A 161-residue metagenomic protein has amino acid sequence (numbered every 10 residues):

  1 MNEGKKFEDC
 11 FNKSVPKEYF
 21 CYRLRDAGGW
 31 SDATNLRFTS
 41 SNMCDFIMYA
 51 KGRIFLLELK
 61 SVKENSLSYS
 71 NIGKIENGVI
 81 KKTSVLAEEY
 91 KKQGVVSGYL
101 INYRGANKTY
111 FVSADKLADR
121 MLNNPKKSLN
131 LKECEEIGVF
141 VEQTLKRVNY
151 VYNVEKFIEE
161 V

Functional and structural regions predicted by a protein language model:
M1-T39: Acidic-basic catalytic patches of nuclease active cores, encompassing PD-(D/E)XK and other metal-cofactor nuclease
A27-T34, K63-I75: Surface-exposed cleft-lining segments at the edges of enzyme active sites
N42: Beta-rich catalytic cores
F46-M48, R53-E64: Conserved catalytic cores of phosphodiester-cleaving nucleases, focusing on short active-site segments
Y69-Y99: Short, charged, amphipathic alpha-helix that recurs within catalytic cores of restriction-modification and other
E88-D119: Nucleic-acid nuclease catalytic cores
K108-I137: Short, electropositive alpha-helical surface patch
E133-V161: Charged phosphate-binding loop/patch that engages nucleotide di/tri-phosphates or the phosphate backbone of nucleic
